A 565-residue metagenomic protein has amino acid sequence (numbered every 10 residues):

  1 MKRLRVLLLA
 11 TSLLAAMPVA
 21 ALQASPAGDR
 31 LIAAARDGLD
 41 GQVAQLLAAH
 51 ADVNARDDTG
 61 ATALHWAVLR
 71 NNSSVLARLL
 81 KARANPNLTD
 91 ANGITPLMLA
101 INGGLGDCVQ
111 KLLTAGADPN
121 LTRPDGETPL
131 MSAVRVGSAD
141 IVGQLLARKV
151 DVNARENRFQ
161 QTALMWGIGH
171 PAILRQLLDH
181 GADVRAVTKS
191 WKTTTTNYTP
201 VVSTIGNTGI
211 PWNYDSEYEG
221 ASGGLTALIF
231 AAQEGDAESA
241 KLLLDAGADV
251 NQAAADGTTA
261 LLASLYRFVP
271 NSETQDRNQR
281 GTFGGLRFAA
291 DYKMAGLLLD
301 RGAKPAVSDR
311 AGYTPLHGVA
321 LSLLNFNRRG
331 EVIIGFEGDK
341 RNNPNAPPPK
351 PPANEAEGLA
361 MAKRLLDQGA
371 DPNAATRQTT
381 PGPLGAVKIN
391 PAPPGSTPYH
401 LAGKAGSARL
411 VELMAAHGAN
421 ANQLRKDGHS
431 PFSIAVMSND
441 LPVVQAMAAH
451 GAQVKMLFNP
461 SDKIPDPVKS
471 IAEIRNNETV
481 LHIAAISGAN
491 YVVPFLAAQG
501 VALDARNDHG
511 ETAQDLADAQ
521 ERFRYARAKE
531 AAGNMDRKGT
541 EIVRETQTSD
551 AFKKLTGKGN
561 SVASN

Functional and structural regions predicted by a protein language model:
L8-A16: Bacterial N-terminal signal peptides
L22-R30, H180, S190, N197-G224 (+12 more regions): Ankyrin-repeat-protein effector appendages
L22-W66: N-terminal segments that cap or nucleate solenoid repeat domains
A27, G60, G93, G126 (+9 more regions): Start-of-repeat signature of ankyrin repeats
A33-G38, W66-N72, L99-L105, S132-S138 (+14 more regions): Ankyrin repeat A-helix N-terminal signature
D40-L47, N72-L80, L105-L113, S138-L146 (+12 more regions): Ankyrin repeat structural motif
D57, D90, R123, E156-N157 (+10 more regions): Ankyrin repeat boundary/linker residues
